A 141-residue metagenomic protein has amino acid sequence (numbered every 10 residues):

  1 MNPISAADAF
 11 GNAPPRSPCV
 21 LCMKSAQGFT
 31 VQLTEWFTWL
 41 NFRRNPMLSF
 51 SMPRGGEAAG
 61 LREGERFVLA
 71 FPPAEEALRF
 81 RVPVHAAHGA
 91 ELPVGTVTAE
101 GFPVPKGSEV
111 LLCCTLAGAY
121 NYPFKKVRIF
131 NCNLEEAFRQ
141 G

Functional and structural regions predicted by a protein language model:
M1-G141: Basic, polyanion-binding surface patches
